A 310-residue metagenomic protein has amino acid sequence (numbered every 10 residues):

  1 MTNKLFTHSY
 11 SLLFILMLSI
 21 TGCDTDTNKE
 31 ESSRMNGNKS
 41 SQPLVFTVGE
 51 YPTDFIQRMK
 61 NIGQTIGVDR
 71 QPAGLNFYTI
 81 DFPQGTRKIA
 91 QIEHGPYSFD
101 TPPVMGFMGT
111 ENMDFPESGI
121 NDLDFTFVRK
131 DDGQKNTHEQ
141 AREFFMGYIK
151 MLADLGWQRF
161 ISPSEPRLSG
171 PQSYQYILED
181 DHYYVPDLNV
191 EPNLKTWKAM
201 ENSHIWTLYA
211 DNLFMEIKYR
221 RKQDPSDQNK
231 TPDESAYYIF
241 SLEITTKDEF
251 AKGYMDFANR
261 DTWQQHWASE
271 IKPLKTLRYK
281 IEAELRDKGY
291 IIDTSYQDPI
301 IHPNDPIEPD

Functional and structural regions predicted by a protein language model:
T2-Y10: Bacterial N-terminal signal peptides that target proteins for export
Y10-L16: Hydrophobic helical h-region of N-terminal Sec-dependent signal peptides in bacterial secretory/periplasmic proteins
S19-G22: C-terminal motif of bacterial Sec signal peptides marking the signal peptidase cleavage site
R34-T126: Compositionally biased P/S/T/G-rich terminal and signal peptide-adjacent segments that lie outside catalytic cores
Q71-F82, Q91, K198-D227: Amphipathic, interaction-prone secondary-structure segments
Y97-S118, I205-T231, F240: Broad, structure-driven detector of short, well-ordered beta-strand segments within folded domains
M108-Y183, D187, A199, K230-S269: Long, charged/polar, surface-exposed segments that mediate recognition or autoinhibition
L242-D310: A cross-kingdom marker for long, charged
